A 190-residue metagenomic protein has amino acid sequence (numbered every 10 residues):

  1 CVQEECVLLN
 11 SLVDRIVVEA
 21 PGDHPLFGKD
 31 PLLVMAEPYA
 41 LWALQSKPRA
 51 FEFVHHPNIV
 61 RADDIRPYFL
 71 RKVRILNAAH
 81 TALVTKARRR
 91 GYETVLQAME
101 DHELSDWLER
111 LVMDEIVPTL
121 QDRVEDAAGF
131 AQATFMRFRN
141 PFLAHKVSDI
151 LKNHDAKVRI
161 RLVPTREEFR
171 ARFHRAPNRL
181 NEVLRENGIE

Functional and structural regions predicted by a protein language model:
C1-E190: Substrate/ligand-engaging "lid" and interaction regions
